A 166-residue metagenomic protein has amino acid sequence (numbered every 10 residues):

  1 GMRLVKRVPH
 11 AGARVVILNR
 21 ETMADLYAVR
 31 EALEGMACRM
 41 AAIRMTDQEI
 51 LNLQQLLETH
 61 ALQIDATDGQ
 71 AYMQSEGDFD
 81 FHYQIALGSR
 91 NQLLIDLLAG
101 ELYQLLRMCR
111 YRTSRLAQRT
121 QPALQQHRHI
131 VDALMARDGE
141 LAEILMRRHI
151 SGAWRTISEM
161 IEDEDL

Functional and structural regions predicted by a protein language model:
G1-I43, L87, W154, S158-L166: Short linear motifs at protein or domain termini
L4, G77, P122: Soluble or luminal CAZymes and related metallo-dependent hydrolases
L26-A32, M36-C38, I43, D47-R112 (+2 more regions): Conserved amphipathic alpha-helical segments that form helical-bundle/coiled-coil interaction surfaces
Y72, Q118-Q121: Short helix-capping and inter-helix turn/linker motifs at the boundaries of alpha-helical repeat units
